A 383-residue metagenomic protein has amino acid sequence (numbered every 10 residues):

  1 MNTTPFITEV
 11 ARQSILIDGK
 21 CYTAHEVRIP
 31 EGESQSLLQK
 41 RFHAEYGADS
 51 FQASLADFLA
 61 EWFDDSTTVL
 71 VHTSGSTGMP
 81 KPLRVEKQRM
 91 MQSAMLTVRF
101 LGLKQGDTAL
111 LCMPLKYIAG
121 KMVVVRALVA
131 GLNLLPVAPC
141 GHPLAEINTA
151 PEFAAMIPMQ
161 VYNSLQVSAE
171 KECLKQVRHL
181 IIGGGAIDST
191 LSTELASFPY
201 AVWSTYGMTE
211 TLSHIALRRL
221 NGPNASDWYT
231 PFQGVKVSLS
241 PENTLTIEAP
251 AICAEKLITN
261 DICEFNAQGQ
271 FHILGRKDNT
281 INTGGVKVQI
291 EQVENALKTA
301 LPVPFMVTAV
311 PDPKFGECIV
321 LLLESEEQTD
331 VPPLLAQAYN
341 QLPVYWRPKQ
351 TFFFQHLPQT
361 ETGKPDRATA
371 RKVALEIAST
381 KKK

Functional and structural regions predicted by a protein language model:
V10, V167-P223: Gly/Ser/Thr-rich phosphate-binding loop
A53-H72, Q105-T108: Conserved pre-ATP/AMP-binding loop-to-beta segment of ANL
T68-M95, G102-K104: Conserved AMP-binding A3 loop
E86-Q92, T108-N163: AMP-binding/adenylate-forming
T193-V202, E210-Q270, K277-T280: Conserved AMP-binding/adenylate-forming
I262-W346: AMP-binding/adenylate-forming catalytic core of the ANL superfamily
I281, V320-L322, Q337-K383: Conserved C-terminal "lid"/linker of ANL adenylate-forming enzymes
